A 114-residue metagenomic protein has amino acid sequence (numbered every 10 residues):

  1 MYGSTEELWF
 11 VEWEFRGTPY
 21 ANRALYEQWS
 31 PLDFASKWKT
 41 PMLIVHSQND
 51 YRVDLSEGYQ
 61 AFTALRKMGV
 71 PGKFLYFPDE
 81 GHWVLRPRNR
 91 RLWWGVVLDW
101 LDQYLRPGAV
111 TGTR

Functional and structural regions predicted by a protein language model:
M1-R114: Active-site-proximal cap/loop segments of hydrolase catalytic domains
